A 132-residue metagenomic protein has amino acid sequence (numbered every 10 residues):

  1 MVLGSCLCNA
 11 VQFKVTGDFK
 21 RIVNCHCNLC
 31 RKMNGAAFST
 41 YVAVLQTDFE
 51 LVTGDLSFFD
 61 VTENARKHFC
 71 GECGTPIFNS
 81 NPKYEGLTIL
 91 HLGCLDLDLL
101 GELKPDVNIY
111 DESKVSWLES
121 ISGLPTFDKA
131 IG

Functional and structural regions predicted by a protein language model:
M1-G132: A short Gly-Trp-Pro
